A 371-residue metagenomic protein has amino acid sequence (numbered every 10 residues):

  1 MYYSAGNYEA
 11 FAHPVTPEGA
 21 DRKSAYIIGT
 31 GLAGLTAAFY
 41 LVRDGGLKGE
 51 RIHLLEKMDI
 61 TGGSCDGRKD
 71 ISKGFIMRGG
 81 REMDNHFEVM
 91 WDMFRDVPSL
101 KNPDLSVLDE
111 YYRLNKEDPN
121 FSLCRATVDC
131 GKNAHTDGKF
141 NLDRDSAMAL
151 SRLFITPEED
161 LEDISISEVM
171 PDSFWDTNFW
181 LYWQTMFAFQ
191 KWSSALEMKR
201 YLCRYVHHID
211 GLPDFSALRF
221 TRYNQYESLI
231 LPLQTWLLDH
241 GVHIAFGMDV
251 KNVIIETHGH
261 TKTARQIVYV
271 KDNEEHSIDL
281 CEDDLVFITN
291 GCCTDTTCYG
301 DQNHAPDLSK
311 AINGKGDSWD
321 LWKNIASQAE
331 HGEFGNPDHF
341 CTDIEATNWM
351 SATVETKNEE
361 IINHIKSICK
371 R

Functional and structural regions predicted by a protein language model:
M1-A25, R43-R51, K69: Extreme N-terminal leader/targeting segments of oxidoreductases
G29-L35: Glycine-rich Rossmann-fold phosphate-binding loop(s) that bind the pyrophosphate of adenine dinucleotide cofactors
A33, I60, C293: Conserved Rossmann-like nucleotide-cofactor binding loop
A37-E50, W236, H240: A short, Lys/Arg-enriched amphipathic alpha-helix followed by its capping loop at the start of a domain
M58-E82: Conserved N-terminal glycine-rich FAD pyrophosphate-binding loop of Rossmann-like flavoproteins
L100-H207, R219-F220: Rossmann-like flavin
C203-L285, T289-G291, N303-H304, S309-W319: Helical element adjacent to the flavin cofactor pocket in flavoenzyme catalytic cores
V270-R371: Glycine-rich loop(s) and the adjacent beta-strand/alpha-helix scaffold that form part
